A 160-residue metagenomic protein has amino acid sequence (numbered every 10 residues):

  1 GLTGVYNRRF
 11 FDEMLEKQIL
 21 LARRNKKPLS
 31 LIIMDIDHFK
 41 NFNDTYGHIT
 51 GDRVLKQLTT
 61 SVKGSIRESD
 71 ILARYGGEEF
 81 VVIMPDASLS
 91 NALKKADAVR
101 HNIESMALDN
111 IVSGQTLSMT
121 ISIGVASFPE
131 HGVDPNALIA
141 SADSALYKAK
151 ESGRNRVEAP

Functional and structural regions predicted by a protein language model:
G1-E13, M34-G47, K56: Conserved nucleotide-binding and Mg2+-coordinating catalytic segments in signaling enzymes
T3, I32-D35, G77, A142: Conserved metal-coordinating catalytic motifs of nucleotidyl cyclase and c-di-GMP turnover enzymes
R8-P28, T59-R67, P85: Short regulatory alpha-helical coupling segments that immediately precede and/or link into cyclic nucleotide signaling
D44, M84-A87, E104, F128-P129: Residue-level recognition of strand-loop junctions within catalytic nucleotide-signaling folds
V54, R67, V81-N102, L138: Short helix/loop segment flanking the catalytic signature motif in cyclic-nucleotide metabolism enzymes
I71-R74: A short pre-motif secondary-structure segment
S90-D97, A126-A159: Catalytic-core segments of nucleotide cyclases and related cyclic-nucleotide turnover enzymes
I103-I121, L138: Catalytic core regions of nucleotide second-messenger enzymes
